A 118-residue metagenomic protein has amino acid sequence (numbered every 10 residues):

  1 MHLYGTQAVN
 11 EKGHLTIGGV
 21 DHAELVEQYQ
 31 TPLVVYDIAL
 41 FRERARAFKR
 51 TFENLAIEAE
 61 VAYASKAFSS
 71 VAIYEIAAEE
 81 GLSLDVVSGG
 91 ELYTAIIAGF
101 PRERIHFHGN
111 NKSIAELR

Functional and structural regions predicted by a protein language model:
M1-R118: A charged N-terminal "starter" segment
